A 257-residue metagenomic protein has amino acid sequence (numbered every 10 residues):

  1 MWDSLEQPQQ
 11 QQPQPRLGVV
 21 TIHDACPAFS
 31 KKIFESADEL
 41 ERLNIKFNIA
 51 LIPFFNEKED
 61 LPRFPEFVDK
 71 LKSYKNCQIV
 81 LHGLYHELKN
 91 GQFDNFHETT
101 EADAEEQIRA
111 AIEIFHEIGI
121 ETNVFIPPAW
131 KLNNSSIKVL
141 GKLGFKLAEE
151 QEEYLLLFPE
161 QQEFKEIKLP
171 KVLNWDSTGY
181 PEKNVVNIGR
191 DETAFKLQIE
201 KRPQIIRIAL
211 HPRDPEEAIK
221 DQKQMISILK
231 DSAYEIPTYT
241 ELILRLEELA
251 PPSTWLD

Functional and structural regions predicted by a protein language model:
W2-E6, I205, L210-D257: C-terminal domain-boundary segment and adjacent tail
W2-N76: Active-site beta->alpha N-cap acidic-glycine motif
A25, I52-N56, L84-H86, E153 (+3 more regions): Active-site beta-loop-alpha junctions enriched in small/polar residues
F29-F34, N133-S136, A218: Short, well-ordered alpha-helical microsegments
R42-F47, G144-A148, I226-Y239: Structural alpha-beta junctions
L43, F55-P62, E66-D69, S73 (+3 more regions): Active-site-adjacent pocket scaffolds in enzyme catalytic domains
K46, A50-S136, Q204-L210: Metal-dependent polysaccharide deacetylase catalytic core of the NodB/CE4 family, i.e., the active-site-bearing domain
V80-H82, H86, G91, L147 (+3 more regions): Glycan-processing catalytic domains of CAZymes
